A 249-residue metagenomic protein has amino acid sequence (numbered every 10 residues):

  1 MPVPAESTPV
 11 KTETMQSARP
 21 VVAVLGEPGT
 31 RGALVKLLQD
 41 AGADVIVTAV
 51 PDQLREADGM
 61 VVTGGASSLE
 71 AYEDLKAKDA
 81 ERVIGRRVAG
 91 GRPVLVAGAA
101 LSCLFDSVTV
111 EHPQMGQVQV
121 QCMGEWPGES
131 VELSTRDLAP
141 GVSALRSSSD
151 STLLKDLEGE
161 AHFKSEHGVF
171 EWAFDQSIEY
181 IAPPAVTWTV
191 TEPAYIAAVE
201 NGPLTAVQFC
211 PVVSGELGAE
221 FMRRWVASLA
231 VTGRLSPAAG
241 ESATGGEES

Functional and structural regions predicted by a protein language model:
P2-T14, A89, G128-S249: Amide-donor transfer/coupling interface in amidating biosynthetic enzymes
R19-A43, Q208-V212: N-terminal beta1-alpha1 ligand-phosphate binding loop
P20-V21, P93, C122, H162: Residues that mark the start of a beta-strand
V22, V45-V47, S130: Generic structural signal for residues in well-ordered beta-strands
L37-V45, E70-D74, P140-R146: Short, flexible loop segments at the rims of nucleotide/cofactor-binding pockets, characterized by
V45-E56: Short acidic low-complexity segments
L54-G64: Short acidic/histidine-rich motifs immediately flanking catalytic phosphotransfer sites in two-component signaling
G65-V142: Cysteine-nucleophile active-site neighborhood
